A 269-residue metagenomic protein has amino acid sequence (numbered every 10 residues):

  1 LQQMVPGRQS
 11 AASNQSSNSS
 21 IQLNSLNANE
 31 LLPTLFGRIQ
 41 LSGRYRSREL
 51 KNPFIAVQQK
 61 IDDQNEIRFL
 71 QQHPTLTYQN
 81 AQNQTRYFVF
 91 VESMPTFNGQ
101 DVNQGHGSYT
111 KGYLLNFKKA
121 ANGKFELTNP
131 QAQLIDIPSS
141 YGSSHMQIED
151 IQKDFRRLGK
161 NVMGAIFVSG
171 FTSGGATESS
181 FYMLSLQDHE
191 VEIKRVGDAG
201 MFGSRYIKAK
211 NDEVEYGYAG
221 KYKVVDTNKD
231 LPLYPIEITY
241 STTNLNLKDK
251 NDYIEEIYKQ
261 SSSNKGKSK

Functional and structural regions predicted by a protein language model:
L1-E66, S173-G174, E178-K269: Acidic, small-residue rich beta-repeat scaffolds with periodic aromatic anchors
Q2-H145: Terminal domain-start segments
F69-T85, H145-N161, G220-L231: Structural signature of eukaryotic scaffold interfaces centered on beta-propeller domains
Q82-S93, R156-F171, N228-Y240: Acidic/hydrophobic-patterned starts of short beta strands in beta-sheet-rich repeat architectures
S143-I151, S204-A209: Repeated scaffold domains used in trafficking and secretory/extracellular systems, primarily beta-propellers
H145-F181, L186: Eukaryote-skewed repeat-based solenoidal scaffolds used as protein-protein interaction platforms, primarily
